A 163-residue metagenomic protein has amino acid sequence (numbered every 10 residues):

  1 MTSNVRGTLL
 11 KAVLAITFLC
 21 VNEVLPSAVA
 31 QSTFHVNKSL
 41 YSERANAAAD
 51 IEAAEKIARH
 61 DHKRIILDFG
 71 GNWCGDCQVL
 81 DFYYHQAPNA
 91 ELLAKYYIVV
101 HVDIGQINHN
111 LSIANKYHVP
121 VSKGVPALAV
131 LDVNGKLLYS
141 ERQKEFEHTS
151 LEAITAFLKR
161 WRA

Functional and structural regions predicted by a protein language model:
T2-L14, E23: Bacterial N-terminal signal peptides that target proteins for export
L19-S27: C-terminal segment of classical bacterial N-terminal signal peptides
A30-D61: N-terminal leader/targeting and pre-domain segments
D61-C74: Short active-site neighborhood of thiol/selenol oxidoreductases, capturing the structured segment around
C74-Q78, L128: The canonical Cys-X-X-Cys-His
C77-L92: Typically the conserved alpha-helix immediately C-terminal to a functionally engaged Cys/Sec in thioredoxin-like
A90-L111: Thiol-based oxidoreductase modules, predominantly thioredoxin-like and allied folds used for disulfide exchange
S122-A163: Non-catalytic, surface beta->alpha helical segment in thiol-disulfide oxidoreductase systems
